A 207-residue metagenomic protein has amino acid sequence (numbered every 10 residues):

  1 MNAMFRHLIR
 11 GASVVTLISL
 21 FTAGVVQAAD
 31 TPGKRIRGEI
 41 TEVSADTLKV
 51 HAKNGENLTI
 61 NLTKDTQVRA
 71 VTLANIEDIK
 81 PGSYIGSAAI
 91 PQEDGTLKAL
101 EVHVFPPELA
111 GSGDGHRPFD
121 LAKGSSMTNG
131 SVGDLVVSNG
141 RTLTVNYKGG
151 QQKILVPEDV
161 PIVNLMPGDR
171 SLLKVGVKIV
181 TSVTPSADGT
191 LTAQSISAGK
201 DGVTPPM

Functional and structural regions predicted by a protein language model:
N2-H7, L17-M207: Short, flexible, surface-exposed loop segments at domain boundaries
